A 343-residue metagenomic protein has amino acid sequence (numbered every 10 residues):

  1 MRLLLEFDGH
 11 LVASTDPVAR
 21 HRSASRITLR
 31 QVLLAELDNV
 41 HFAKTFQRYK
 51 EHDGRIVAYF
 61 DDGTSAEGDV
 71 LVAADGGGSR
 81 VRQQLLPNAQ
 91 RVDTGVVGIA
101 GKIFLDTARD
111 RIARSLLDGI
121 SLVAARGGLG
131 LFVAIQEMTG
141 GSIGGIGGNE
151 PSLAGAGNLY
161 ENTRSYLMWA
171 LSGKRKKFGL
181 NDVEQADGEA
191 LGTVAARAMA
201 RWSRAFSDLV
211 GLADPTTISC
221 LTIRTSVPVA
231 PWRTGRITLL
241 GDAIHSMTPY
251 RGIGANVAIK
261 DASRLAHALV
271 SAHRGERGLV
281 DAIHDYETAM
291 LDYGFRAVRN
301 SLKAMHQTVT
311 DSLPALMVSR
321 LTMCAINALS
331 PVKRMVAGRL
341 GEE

Functional and structural regions predicted by a protein language model:
M1-F104, G179-L180, E189-G192, A196: Conserved N-terminal helical subregion
M1-L4, D8-G9, D208, L212 (+3 more regions): C-terminal helical "tail/cap" subdomain of flavin- and related membrane-associated enzymes
R2, E6-S25, A100-D214: Conserved FAD/dinucleotide-binding core of flavoprotein oxidoreductases
S65, Y160, A230-W232: Short, flexible hinge/linker loops that cap or flank conserved catalytic cores
V81-R82, M247-P249: Conserved protein kinase catalytic core
C220-L240, H245: FAD-binding beta-loop-beta segment adjacent to the flavin cofactor pocket
G254-A258: Short, conserved glycine- and acidic-residue-centered signature motifs in active-site or ligand-binding loops
